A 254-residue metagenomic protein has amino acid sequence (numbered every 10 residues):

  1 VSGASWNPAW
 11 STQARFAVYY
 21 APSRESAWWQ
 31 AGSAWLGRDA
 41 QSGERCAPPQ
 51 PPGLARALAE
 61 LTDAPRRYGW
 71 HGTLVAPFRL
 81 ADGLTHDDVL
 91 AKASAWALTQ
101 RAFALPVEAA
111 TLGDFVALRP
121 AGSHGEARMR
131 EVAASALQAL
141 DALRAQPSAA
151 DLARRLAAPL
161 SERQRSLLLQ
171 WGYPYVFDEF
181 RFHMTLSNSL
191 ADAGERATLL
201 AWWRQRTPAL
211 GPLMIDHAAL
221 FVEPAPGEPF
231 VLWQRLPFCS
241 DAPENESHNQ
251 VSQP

Functional and structural regions predicted by a protein language model:
S2-A110, A127, E131-P212, A225-P254: Basic, often amphipathic N-terminal segments
A218-L220: Interaction-mediating elements
